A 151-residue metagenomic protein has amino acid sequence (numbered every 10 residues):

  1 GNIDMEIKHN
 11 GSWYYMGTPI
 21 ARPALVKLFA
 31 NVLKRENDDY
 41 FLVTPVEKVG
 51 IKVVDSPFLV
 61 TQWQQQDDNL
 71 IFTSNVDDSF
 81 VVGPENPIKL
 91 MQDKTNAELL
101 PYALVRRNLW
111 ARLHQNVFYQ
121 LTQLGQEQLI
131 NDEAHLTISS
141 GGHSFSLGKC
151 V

Functional and structural regions predicted by a protein language model:
G1-V151: Long, non-globular segments of proteins
